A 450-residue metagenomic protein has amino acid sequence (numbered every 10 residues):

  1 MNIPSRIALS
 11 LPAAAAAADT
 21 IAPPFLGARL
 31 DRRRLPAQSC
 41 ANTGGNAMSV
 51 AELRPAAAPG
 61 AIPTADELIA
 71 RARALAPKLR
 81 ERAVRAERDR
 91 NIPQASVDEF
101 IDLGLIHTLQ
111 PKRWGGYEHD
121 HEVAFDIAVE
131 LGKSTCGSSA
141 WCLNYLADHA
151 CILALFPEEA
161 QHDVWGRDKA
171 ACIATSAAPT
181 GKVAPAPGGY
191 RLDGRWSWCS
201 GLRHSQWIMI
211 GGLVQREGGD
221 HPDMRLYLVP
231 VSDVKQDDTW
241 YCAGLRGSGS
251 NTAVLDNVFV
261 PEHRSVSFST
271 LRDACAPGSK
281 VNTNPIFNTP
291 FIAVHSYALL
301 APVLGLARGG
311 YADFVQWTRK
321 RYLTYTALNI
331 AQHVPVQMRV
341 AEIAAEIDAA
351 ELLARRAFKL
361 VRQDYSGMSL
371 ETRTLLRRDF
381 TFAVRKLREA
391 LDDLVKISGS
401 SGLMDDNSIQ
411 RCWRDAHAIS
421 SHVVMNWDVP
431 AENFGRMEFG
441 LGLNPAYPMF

Functional and structural regions predicted by a protein language model:
N2-R6, S10: Low-acidity, Ser/Thr- and Arg-rich intrinsically disordered low-complexity segments
R34-A47: Short, Lys/Arg-enriched N-terminal segments with co-localized hydrophobic residues within the first ~10-30 amino acids
R80, V84-E87, D348-F382, D392-L403: C-terminal helix-coil-helix/basic helical segment that borders enzyme active sites and/or dimer interfaces and provides
N91-D102, I106-S205: Glycine-rich flavin
R195-V234, D238-T239: DPxDG-like acidic metal-binding loop motif
G244, S250-I347: Glycine-rich beta->alpha junctions and the first turn(s) of the following alpha-helix
S400-F450: Glycine-rich phosphate/cofactor-binding loops in nucleotide/flavin-utilizing enzymes
